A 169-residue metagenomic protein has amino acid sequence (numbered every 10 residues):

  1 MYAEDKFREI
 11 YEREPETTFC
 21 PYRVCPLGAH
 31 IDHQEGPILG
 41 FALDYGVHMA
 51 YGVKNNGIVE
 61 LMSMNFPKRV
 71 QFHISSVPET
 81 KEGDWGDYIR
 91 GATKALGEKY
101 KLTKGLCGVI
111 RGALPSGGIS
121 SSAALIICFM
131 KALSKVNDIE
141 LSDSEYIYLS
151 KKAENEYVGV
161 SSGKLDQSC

Functional and structural regions predicted by a protein language model:
M1-A123, I127-D143, Y148-V158, S162 (+1 more regions): ATP-binding N-lobe of GHMP and related small-molecule kinases
